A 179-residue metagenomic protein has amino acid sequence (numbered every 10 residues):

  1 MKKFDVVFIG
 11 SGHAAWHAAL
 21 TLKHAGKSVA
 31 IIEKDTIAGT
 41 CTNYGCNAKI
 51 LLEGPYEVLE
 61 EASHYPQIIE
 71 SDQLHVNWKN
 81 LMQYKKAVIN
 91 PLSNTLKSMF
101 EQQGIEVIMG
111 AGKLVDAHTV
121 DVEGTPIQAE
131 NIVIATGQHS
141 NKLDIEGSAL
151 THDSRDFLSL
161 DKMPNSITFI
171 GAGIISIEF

Functional and structural regions predicted by a protein language model:
K2-F4, L20-K27, I32-M163: Glycine-rich flavin
F4-I31, F169, S176-F179: N-terminal Rossmann-like FAD-binding beta1-loop-alpha1 element of flavoenzymes
G12-A14, T40-C41, N47, H139 (+1 more regions): Gly/Ser/Thr-rich beta-alpha loop segments that engage phosphate groups in nucleotides
L150, D161-F179: Rossmann-like NAD(P)H-binding beta-loop-alpha module
